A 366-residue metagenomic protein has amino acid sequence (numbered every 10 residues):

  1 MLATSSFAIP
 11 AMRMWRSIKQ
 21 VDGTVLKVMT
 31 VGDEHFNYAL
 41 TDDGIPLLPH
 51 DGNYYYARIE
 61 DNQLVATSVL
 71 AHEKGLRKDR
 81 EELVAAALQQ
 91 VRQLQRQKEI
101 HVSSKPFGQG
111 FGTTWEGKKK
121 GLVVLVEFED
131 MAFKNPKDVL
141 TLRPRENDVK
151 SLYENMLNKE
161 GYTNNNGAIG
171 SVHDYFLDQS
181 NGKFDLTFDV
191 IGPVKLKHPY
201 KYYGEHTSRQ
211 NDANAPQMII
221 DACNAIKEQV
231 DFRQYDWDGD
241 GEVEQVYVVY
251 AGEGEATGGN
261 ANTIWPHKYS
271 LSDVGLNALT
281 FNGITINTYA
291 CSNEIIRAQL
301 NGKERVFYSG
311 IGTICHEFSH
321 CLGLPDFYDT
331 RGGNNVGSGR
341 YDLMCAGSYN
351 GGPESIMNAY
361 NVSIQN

Functional and structural regions predicted by a protein language model:
A3-S5: N-terminal signal peptide c-region/cleavage motif recognized by signal peptidases
F7-T285: Zymogen propeptides/activation segments of proteases
Q245-Y247, A251-N366: Extracellular hydrolytic enzyme modules, especially secreted metalloproteases of the metzincin/thermolysin-like class
